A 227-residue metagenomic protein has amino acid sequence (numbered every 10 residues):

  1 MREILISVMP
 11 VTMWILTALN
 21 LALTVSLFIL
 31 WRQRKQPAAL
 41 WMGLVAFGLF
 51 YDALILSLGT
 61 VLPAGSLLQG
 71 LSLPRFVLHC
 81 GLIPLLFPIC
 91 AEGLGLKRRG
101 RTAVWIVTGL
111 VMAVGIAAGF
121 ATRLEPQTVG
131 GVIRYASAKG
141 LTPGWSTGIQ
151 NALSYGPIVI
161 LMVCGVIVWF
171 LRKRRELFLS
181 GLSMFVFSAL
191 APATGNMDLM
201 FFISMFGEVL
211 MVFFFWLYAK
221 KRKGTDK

Functional and structural regions predicted by a protein language model:
M1-L23, N151: Hydrophobic transmembrane alpha-helical segments in integral membrane proteins
A22-L30, L86-L94, K139-E176: Alpha-helical transmembrane segments in multipass membrane proteins, preferentially the mid-helix core
L23-W31, I55-L67, V77-T108: Internal transmembrane alpha-helix with an interfacial aromatic "cap," most often the third helix
R34-G48, R101-V107, R172-S183: Membrane-interfacial loop-to-transmembrane alpha-helix junctions, especially the N-terminal start
F47-I55, V111-F120, L182-G195: Aromatic-anchored segments of alpha-helical transmembrane domains
G65-V77, L199-E208: Non-cytosolic membrane-interface motifs at loop->transmembrane helix junctions
I83, P157-K227: C-terminal transmembrane-bundle signature of multipass membrane proteins, characterized by strong activation on
A91-V159: Membrane-proximal helix-loop-helix units in multi-pass membrane proteins
